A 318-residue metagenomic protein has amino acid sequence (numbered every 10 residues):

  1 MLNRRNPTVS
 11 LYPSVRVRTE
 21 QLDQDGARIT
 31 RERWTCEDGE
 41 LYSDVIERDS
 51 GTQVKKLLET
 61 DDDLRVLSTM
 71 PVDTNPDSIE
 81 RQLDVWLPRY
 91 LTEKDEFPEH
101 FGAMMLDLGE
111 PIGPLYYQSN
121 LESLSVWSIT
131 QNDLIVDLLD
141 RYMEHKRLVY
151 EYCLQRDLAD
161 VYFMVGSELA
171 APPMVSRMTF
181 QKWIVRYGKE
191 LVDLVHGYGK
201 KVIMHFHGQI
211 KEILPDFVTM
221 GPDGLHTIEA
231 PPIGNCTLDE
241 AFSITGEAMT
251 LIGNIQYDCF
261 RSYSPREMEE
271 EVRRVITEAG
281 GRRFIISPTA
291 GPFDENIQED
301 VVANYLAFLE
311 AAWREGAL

Functional and structural regions predicted by a protein language model:
M1-V15: Segments that shape or occlude catalytic/ligand-binding pockets
R4-P7, T35-E37, G109, G234: Acidic/polar N-terminal loop/beta-strand segments that form early-domain functional surfaces
S10-Y12, G39, P114-L115: Short active-site-adjacent helix-start/loop capping segments
R16-P76, H100-A103: A contiguous, low-structure linker/loop signature
R65-L318: Active-site loop segments of alpha/beta catalytic cores
